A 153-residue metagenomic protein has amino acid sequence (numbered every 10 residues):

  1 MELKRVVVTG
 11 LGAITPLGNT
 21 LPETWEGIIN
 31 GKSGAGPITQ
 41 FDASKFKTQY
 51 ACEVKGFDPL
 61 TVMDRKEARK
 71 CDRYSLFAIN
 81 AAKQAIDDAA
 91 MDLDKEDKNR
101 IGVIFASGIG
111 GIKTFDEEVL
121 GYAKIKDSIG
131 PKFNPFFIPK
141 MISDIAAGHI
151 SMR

Functional and structural regions predicted by a protein language model:
M1-R153: Conserved "HGTGT" condensation-loop signature of ketosynthase/thiolase-family condensing enzymes that catalyze
